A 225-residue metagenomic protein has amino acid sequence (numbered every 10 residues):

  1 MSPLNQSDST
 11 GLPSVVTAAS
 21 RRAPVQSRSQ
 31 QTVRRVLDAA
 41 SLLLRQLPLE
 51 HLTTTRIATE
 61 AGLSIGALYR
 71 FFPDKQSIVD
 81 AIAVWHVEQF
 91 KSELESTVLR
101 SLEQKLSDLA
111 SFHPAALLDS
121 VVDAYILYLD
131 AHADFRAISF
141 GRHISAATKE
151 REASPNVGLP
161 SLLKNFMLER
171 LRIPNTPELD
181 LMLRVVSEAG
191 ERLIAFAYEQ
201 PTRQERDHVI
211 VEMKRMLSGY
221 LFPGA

Functional and structural regions predicted by a protein language model:
M1-Q31, L106, A225: N-terminal intrinsically disordered/low-complexity leader segments
T32-A39, L117, L159: N-terminal positioning helix adjacent to the helix-turn-helix/winged-helix DNA-binding module
R35, A39, L43-S77, A81: Helix-turn-helix
V36-L44, H86, F90, Y125 (+2 more regions): Short hydrophobic clusters on alpha-helical segments that form packing/core surfaces in small helical domains
V79-H86, E93, S139, P155: Alpha-helical DNA-contacting segments of helix-turn-helix folds
A81, E95-D130: Hydrophobic alpha-helical connector segments
L94-K105, R136-H143, R170, A197-P201: Secondary-structure edge/capping motif, primarily at the C-terminal ends of alpha-helices and the immediately following
A116-A137, A146-L171, D180-R184, E188 (+1 more regions): Amphipathic alpha-helical packing segments from all-alpha helical-bundle domains
